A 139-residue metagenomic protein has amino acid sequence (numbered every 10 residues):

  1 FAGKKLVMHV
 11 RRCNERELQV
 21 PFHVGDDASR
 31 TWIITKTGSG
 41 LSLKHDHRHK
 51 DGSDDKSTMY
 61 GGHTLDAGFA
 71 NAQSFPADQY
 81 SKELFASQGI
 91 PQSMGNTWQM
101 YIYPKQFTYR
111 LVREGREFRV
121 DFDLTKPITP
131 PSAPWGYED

Functional and structural regions predicted by a protein language model:
F1-E15: Short, solvent-exposed loop/hinge segments that bridge or flank secondary-structure elements
K5, D27-W32, S93-G95, R119: Short, surface-exposed coil-to-beta transition loops
R12-C13, K36, I102: Generic beta-strand structural signal
L18-G25, K44-D46, Y109-V112: Short beta-strand segments that buttress and anchor functional surface loops
D26-A28, H49-D51, G115-E117: Short, surface-exposed beta-strand-loop junctions and turns on beta-sheet-rich folds
W32-F85: An exposed acidic His-Trp-rich patch
K56-T64, P104-D139: Edge beta-strand at a domain terminus
A72-E114: Helix-rich interaction surfaces within compact, conserved domain-sized segments that mediate assembly or partner
